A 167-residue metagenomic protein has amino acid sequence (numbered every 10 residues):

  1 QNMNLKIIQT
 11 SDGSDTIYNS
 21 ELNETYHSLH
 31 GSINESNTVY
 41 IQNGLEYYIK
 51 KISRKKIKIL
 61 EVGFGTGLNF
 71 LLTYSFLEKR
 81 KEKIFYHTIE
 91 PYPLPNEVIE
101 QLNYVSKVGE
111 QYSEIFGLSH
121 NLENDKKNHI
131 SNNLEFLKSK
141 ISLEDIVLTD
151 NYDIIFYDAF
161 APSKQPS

Functional and structural regions predicted by a protein language model:
N2-I57, Y74-V105: Rossmann-like AdoMet
S53-R54, L148-D150: Glycine-rich phosphate-binding loop signature in dinucleotide/nucleotide-binding domains
L60-V62: Conserved beta-strand/loop positions that form the S-adenosyl-L-methionine
G67-L71: Glycine-rich SAM-binding Motif I of class I
E100-T149: S-adenosyl-L-methionine
F156: A conserved beta-strand element that flanks and buttresses the S-adenosyl-L-methionine
A159: Glycine-rich, N-terminal phosphate-binding loop of Rossmann-like dinucleotide-binding domains
S163-S167: A short, conserved alpha-helix within the catalytic core of class I
